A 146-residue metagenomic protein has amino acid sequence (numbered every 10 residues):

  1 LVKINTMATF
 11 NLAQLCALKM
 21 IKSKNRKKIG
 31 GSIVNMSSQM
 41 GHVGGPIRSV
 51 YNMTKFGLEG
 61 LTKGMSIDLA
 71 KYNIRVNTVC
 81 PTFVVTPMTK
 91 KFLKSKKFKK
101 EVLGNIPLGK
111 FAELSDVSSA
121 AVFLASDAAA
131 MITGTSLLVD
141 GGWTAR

Functional and structural regions predicted by a protein language model:
N11, L15-G30: A short helix-coil junction within the Rossmann-fold of NAD(P)-dependent oxidoreductases
A13, T54, T62: Active-site helix of classical SDR
L18, I67-K71, A130: Alpha-helical segment proximal to the catalytic Tyr-Lys
S38: Residue(s) in the substrate-gating loop at a strand-loop-helix junction that position the organic substrate next
V43-V50, Y72, G109, D127: Active-site loop immediately N-terminal to the catalytic Tyr-X3-Lys motif of short-chain dehydrogenase/reductase
E59, P81-K91: Short, flexible catalytic-loop segment of classical short-chain dehydrogenase/reductase
I74, K110-V139, T144: C-terminal substrate-recognition "lid" of short-chain dehydrogenase/reductases
